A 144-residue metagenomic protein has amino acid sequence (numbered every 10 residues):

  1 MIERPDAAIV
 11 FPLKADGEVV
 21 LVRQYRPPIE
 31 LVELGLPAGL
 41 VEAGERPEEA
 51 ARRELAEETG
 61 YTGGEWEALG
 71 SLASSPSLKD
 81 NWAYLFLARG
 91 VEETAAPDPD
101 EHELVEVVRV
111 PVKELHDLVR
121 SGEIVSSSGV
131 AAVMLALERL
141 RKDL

Functional and structural regions predicted by a protein language model:
M1-I9, A15: Acidic, metal-coordinating catalytic segment for phosphate/diphosphate chemistry, firing primarily on the Nudix
R4, P27-P28: A short acidic/small-residue loop/turn micro-motif
D6-I9, G39-S128: Unchanged
K14-A15, R23: A cytosolic small-molecule/anion-sensing beta-strand core signal
P28-L34: A conserved beta-turn-beta hairpin within the catalytic core of GNAT-like acetyltransferases that forms part
E138-L144: Generic C-terminal helix-cap and adjacent flexible tail
